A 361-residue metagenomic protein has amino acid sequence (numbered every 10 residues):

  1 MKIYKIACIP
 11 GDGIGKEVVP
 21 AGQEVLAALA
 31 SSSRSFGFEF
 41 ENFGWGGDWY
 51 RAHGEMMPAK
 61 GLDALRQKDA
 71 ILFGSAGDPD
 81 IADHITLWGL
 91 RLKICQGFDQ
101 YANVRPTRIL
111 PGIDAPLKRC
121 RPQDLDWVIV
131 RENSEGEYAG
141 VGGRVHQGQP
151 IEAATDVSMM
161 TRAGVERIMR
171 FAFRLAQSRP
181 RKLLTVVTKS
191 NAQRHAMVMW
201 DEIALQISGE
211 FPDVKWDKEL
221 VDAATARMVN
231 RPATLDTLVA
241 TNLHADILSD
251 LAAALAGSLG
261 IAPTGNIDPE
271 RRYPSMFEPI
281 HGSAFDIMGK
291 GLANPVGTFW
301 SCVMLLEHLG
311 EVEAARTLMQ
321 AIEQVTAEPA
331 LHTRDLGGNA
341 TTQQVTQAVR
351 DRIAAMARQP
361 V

Functional and structural regions predicted by a protein language model:
K5-I14, L72-G77, L184-S190, W300-E307: Short glycine-rich or small-residue beta-strand-to-loop segments that form or flank ligand, phosphate, metal/Fe-S
A7-E24, L29, Q149-V221: Glycine-rich phosphate/diphosphate-binding loop of Rossmann-like nucleotide-binding domains
D12-G15, D69, V130, A172 (+5 more regions): Buried hydrophobic positions in well-ordered alpha/beta secondary-structure cores of metabolic enzymes
G22, L26, A204, T298-L306 (+1 more regions): Buried hydrophobic packing segments
S35-A59, M228: N-terminal beta-loop-helix "entrance" segment that forms/cooperates in small-molecule cofactor or anionic ligand
G47-Y50, R227-A330: Glycine-rich phosphate/nucleotide-binding loop
Y50-T155, L243: N-terminal glycine-rich phosphate/adenylate-binding segment common to multiple enzyme folds
G140-V186, S190-R194, V312, T317 (+1 more regions): Glycine-rich phosphate/pyrophosphate-binding loop and the adjoining helix
